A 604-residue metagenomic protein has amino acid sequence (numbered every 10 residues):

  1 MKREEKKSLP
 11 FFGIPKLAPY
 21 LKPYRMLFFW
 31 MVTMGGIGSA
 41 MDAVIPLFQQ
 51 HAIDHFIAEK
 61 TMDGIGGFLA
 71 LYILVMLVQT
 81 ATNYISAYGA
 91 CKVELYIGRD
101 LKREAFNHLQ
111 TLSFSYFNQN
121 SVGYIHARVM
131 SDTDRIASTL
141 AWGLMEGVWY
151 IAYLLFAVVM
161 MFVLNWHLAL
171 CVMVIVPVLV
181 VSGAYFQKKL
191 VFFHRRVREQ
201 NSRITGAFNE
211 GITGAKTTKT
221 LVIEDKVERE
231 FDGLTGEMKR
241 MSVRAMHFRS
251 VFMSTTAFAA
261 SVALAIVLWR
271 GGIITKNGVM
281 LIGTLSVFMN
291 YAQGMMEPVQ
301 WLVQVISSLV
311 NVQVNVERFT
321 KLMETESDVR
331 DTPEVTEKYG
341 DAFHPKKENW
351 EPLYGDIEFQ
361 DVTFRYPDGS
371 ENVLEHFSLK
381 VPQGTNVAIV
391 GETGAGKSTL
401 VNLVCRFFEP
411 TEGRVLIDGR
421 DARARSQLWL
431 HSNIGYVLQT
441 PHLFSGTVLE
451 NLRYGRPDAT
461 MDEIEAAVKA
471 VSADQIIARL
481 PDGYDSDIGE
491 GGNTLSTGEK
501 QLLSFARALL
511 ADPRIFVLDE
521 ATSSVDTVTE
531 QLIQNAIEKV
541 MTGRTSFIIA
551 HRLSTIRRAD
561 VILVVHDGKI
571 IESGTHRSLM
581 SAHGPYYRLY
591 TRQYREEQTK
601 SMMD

Functional and structural regions predicted by a protein language model:
M1-D42, I57-L71, S86-A90, E94 (+9 more regions): Membrane-integrated ABC transporters
K2-E5, L95, R103-A127, S131-T133 (+5 more regions): Short intracellular "coupling" helices and adjacent cytoplasmic loop segments at the cytosolic face of multi-pass
P15, M26-L47, H51, F68 (+6 more regions): Alpha-helical segments in transporter systems
P23, L27-A40, F68-V75, W142-R196 (+2 more regions): Transmembrane helices of ABC transporter permease
P23-M26, F114-S115, S131-L140, L144 (+9 more regions): An intracellular "coupling" helix at the cytosolic face of ABC transporter transmembrane type-1 domains
K60-A70, M160-V174, R244, F248-R318 (+1 more regions): Helix-loop-helix
Y339-D604: ABC-type nucleotide-binding domain
